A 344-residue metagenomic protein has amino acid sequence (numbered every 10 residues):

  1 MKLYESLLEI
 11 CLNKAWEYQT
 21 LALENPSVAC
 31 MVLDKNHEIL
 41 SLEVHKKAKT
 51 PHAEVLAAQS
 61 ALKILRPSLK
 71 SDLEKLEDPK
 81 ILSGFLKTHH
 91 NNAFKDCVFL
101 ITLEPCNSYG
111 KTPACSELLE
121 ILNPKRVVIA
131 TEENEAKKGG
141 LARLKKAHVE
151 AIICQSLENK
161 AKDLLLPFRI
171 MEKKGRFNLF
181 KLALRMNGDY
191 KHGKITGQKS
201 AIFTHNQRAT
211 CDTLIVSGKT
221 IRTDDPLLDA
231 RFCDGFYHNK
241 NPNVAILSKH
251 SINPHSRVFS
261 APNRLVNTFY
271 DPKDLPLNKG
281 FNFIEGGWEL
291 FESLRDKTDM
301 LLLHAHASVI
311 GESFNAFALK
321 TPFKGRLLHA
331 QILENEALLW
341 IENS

Functional and structural regions predicted by a protein language model:
M1-A22, D78-D96, S108-S344: Zinc-dependent deaminase
A22-L23, T50: Short glycine/threonine-rich catalytic loop with a Thr-x-Gly-x-Asp
S27-H37, K181-A183, L339: Short beta-strand scaffold segments in enzyme catalytic cores
L40-E43: Short hydrophobic alpha-helix segments
H45-K46, L103, T131-E133: Structured beta->alpha junctions
K46-S60, I64, A201-I202: A short, polar/charged loop-to-alpha-helix boundary motif
L56-E77, D212-I215: Short, solvent-exposed cationic patches
C97-L103: A short, small-residue-rich loop immediately preceding and capping a beta-strand
